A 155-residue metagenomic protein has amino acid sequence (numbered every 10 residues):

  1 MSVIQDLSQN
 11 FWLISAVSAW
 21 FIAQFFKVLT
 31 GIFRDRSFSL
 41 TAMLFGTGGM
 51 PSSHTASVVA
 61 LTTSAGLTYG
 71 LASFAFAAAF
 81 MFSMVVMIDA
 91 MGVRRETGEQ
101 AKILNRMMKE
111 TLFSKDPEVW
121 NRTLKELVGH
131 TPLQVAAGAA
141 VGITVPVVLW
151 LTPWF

Functional and structural regions predicted by a protein language model:
M1-F26, I32-R36: Helix-loop-helix hairpins and the membrane-proximal interhelical loops of multi-pass alpha-helical transport proteins
F21, L40-F155: Membrane-embedded catalytic cores of phosphoryl/pyrophosphoryl-handling enzymes
